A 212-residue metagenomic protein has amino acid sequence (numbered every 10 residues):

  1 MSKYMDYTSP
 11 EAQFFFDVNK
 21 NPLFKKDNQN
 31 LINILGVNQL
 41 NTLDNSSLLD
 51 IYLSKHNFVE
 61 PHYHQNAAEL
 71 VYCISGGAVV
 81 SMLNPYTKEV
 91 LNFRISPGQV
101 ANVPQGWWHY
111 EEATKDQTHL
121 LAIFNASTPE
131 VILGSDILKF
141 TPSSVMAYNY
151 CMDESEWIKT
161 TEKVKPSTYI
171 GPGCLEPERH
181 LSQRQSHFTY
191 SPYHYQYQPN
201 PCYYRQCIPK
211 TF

Functional and structural regions predicted by a protein language model:
M1-S46, E154-F212: A short, N-terminal "cap"/entry segment at the start of jelly-roll beta-barrel domains of the cupin/DSBH fold
L48-Y52, L70, N92, V100-N102 (+1 more regions): Conserved hydrophobic/aromatic beta-strand scaffold that supports enzyme active sites
L49-N66, R94-P97: Conserved short histidine dyad/triad with adjacent acidic residue
Y63-Q65, Y72-C73, A113-D116: Short glycine/proline-enriched turns and hinge-like loops at secondary-structure junctions
N66-N84: Glycine- and acidic-residue-biased ligand/ion/polar-headgroup-sensing regions
P85-Q105: Short acidic-glycine-tyrosine-enriched beta hairpin
R94-S96, Q105-I132: Ligand-binding loop in jelly-roll beta-barrel domains
